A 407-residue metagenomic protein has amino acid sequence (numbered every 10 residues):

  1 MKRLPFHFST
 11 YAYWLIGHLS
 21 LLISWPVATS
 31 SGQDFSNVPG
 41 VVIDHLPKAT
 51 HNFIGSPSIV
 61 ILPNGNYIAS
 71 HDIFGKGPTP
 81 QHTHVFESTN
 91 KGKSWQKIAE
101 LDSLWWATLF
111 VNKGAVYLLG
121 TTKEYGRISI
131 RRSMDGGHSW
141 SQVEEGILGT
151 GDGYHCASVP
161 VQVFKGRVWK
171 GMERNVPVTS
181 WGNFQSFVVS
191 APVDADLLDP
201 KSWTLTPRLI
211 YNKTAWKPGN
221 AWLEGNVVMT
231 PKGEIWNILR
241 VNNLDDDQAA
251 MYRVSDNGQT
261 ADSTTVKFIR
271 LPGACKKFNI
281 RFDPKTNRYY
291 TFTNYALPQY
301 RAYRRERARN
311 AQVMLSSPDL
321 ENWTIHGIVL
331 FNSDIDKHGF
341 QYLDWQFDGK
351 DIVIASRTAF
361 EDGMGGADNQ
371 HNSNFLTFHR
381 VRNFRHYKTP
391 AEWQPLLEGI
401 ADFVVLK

Functional and structural regions predicted by a protein language model:
M1-Q33: Bacterial Sec-dependent N-terminal signal peptides
Q33-S56, V60-W106, F110-A157, V161-E224 (+4 more regions): Beta-rich carbohydrate-recognition and catalytic domains
F340-L343: Short glycine-rich, acidic/polar surface loops and turns
Q346: Short alpha-helix at the nucleotide-sugar/activated-sugar donor binding site of glycosyltransferases and closely
